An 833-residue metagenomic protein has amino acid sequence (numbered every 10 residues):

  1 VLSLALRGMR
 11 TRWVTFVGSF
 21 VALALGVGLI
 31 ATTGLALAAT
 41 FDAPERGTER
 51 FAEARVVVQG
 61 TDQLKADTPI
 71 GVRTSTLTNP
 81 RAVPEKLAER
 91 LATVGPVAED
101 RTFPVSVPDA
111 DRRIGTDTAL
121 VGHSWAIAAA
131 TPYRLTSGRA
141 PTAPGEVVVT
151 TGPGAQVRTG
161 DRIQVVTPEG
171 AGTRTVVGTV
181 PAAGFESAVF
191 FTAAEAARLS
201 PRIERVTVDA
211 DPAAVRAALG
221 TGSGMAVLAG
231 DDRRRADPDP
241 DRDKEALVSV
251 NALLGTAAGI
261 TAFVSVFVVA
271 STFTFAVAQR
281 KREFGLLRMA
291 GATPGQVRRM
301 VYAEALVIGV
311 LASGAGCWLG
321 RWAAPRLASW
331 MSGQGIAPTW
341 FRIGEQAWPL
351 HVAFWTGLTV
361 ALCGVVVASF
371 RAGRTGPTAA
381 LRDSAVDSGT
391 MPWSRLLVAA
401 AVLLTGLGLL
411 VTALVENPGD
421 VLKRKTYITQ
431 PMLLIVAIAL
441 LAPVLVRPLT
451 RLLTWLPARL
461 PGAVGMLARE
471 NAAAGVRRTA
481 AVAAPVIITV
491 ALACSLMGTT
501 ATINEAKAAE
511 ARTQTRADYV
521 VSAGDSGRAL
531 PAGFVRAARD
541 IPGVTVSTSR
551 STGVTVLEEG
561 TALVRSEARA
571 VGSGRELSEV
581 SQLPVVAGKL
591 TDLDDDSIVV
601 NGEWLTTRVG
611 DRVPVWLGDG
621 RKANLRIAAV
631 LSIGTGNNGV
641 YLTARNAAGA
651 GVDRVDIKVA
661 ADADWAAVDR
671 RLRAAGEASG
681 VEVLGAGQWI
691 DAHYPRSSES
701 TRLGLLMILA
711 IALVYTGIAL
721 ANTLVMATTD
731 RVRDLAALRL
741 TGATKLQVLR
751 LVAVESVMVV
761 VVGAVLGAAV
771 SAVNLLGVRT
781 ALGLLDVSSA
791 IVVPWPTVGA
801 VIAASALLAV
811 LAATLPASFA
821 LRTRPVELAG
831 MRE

Functional and structural regions predicted by a protein language model:
V1-V266, F275-A278, M300, A511-T513 (+1 more regions): Membrane transport/envelope proteins' first extracytoplasmic loop
G8, R12-T15, S265-V310, S384-A385 (+1 more regions): Interfacial "coupling" helices/loops that link adjacent transmembrane helices in transporter permeases
V14-A22, S249-A252, V352-V365, D387-I487 (+2 more regions): Alpha-helical transmembrane segments, especially those used as permease/efflux helices and single-pass anchors
V107, V157-T173, V556, T607-N624: Short conserved beta-strand and strand-loop elements enriched in small hydrophobics with frequent Asp/Gly
F273, L306-I336, P349-R374, G408-V415 (+3 more regions): Small-residue-rich transmembrane alpha-helices
R374-G389, L821-E833: Short cytosolic juxtamembrane segments of multi-pass membrane proteins
M432, I438-W604, D611-R612: Juxtamembrane segments of multi-pass membrane proteins
D653-D656, W665, R671, A678-S818 (+1 more regions): C-terminal transmembrane helical bundles of large multi-pass transporters and their helix-start/helix-kink determinants
